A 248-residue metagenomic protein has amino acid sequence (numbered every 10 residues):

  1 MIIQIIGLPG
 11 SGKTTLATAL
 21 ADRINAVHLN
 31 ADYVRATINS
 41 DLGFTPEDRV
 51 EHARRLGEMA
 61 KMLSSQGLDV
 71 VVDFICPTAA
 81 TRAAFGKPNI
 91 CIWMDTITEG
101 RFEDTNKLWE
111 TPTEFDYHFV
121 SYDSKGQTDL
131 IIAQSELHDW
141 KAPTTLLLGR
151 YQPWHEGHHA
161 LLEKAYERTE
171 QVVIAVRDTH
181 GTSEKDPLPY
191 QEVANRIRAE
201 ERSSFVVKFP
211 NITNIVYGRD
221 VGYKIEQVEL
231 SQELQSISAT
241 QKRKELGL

Functional and structural regions predicted by a protein language model:
I2-Q4, L146: Short hydrophobic/aromatic beta-strand immediately N-terminal to the Walker A/P-loop
I3, L29, I90-I92, Y117-V120 (+3 more regions): Hydrophobic/aromatic beta-strand patches that form the interior of the parallel beta-sheet core in alpha/beta enzyme
L8: P-loop (Walker A) phosphate-binding loop of NTP-binding proteins
S11: ATP-binding Walker
T14-K61: Conserved substrate/cofactor phosphate-moiety recognition/catalytic segment in nucleotide-dependent phosphotransferases
T45-E99: Glycine-rich phosphate-binding loop used to anchor ATP phosphates in small-molecule kinases, encompassing both
M94-H138: Small-molecule kinase domains that catalyze NTP-dependent phosphoryl transfer to phosphate-bearing small molecules
E136-L248: Nucleotidyltransferase catalytic core that binds NTPs
